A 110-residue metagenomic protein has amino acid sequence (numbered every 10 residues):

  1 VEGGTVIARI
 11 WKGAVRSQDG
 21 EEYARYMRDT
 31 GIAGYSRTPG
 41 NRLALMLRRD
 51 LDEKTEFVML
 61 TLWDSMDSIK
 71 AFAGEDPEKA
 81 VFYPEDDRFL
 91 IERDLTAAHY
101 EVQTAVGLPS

Functional and structural regions predicted by a protein language model:
E2-I7, L45-T55, V81-S110: Glycine-rich beta-strand-turn "strand-cap" elements at beta-sheet edges
I7-G13, V58: Active-site-flanking beta-strand signature of metal-NTP-handling nucleotidyl enzymes and homologous cyclase-like
A14, L47, L60-L62: Short hydrophobic/aromatic beta-strand micro-patches that form the beta-sheet surface supporting nucleotide- or nucleic
A14-M27: Short, surface-exposed ligand-recognition loops at beta-strand->loop->(often short) alpha-helix junctions that present
S17-D19, D50, M66-D67: Feature marks short, surface-exposed loop/turn motifs that line or immediately flank catalytic pockets and channel
E21-Y23, K54, I69-A71, G107-P109: Short acidic, gly/pro-rich beta-turn/loop elements at beta-sheet edges and active-site/ligand-binding grooves
Y26-N41, L62-A98: An amphipathic, aromatic/His-enriched active-site/gating alpha helix that lines ligand/cofactor pockets
I32-V58: Short, glycine- and small/hydrophobic-rich beta-strand elements in well-ordered beta-sheets
